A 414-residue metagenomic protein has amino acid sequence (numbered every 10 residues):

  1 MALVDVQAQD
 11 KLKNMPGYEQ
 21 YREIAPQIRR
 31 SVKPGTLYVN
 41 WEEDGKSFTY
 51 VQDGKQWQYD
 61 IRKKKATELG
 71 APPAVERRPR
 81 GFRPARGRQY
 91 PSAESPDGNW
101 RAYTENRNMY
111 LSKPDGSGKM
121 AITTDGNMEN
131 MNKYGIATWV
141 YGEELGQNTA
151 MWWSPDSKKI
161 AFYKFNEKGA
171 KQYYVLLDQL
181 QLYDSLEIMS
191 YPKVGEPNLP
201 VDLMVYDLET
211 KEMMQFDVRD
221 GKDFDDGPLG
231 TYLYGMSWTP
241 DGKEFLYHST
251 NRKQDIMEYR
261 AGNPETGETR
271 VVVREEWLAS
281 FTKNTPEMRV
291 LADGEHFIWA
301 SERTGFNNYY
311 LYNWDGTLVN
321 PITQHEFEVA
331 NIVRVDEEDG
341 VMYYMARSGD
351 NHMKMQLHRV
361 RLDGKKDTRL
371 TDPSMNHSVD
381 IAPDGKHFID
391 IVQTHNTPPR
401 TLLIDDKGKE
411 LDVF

Functional and structural regions predicted by a protein language model:
L12-Y18, K64-R78, F82, I122-M151 (+2 more regions): Predominantly five- to eight-bladed beta-propeller fold
V32-V39, R86-P91, G135-P155, L229-W238 (+1 more regions): Signature of short aromatic-glycine-proline-rich micro-motifs recurring in repeat-based ectodomains
T36-N40, G45-S47, V51-Q56, A66-E76 (+14 more regions): Non-catalytic accessory segments flanking enzyme active sites
T49-G54, D60, R101-R107, K113 (+13 more regions): Beta-strand C-termini and the immediately following turn/loop, strongest in propeller blades
I61-K64, P114-S117, L208-K211, P264-G267 (+3 more regions): Short loop/turn segments that connect beta-strands within beta-propeller blades
F82-E129, D223-D226, G235: A conserved hydrophobic secondary-structure block that centers on an alpha-helix together with its immediately flanking
